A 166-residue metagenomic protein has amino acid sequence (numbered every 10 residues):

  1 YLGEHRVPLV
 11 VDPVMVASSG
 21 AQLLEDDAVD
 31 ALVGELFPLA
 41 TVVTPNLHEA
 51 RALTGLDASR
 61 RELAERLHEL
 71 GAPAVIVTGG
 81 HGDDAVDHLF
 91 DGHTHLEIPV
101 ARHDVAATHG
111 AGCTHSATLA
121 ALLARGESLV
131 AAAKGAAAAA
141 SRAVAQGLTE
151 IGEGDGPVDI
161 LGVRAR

Functional and structural regions predicted by a protein language model:
E4-P8, L70-P73: A short helix->loop->beta-strand "cap" motif at the edges of active sites that frequently abuts
V10-D12, A17-S19: Conserved beta-loop-beta/alpha segment of the NTase-like Rossmann-fold superfamily that binds/positions NTPs
L23-H95, V130: Conserved phosphate/ATP/ADP-binding segment of small-molecule kinases
R51-A52, V105-L129: Short, small-residue alpha-helix embedded
H93-H103: Glycine/charged-rich beta-loop-alpha catalytic/anionic-binding loops adjacent to active sites
H95-L96, L122-A136: Phosphate-handling active-site elements
V130-R166: Charged C-terminal helix
